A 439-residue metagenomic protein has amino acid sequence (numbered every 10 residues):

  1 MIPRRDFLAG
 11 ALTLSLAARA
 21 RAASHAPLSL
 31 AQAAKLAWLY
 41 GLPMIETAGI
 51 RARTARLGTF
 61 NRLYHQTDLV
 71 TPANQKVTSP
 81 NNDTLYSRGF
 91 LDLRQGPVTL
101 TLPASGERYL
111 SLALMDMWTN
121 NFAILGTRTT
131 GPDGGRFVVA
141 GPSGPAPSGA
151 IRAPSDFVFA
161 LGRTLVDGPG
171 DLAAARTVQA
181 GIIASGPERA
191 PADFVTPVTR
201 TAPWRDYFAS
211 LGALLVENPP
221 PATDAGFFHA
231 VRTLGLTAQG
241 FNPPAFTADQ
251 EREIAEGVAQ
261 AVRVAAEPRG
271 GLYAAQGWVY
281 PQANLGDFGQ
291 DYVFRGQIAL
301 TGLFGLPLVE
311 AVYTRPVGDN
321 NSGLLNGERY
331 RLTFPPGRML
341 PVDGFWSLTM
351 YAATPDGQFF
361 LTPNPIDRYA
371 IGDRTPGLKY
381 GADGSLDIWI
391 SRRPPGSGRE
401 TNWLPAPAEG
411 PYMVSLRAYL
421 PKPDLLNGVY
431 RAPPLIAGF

Functional and structural regions predicted by a protein language model:
M1-L14: N-terminal secretory signal peptides and thylakoid transit peptides that target proteins across membranes
A17-A20: N-terminal signal peptide c-region/cleavage motif recognized by signal peptidases
A23-F439: A compositional/structural signature for long, glycine/proline-rich flexible linkers and loops on extracytoplasmic
